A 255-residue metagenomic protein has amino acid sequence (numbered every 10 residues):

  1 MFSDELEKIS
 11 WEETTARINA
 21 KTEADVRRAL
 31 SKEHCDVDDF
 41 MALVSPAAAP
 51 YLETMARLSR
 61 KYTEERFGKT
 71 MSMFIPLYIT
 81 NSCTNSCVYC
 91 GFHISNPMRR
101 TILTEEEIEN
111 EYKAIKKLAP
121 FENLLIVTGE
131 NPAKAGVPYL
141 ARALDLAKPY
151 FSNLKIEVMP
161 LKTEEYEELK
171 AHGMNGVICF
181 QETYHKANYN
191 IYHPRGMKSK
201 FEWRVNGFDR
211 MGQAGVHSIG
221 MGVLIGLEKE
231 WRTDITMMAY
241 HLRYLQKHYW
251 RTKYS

Functional and structural regions predicted by a protein language model:
M1-F74, N85: Flexible, acidic/Gly-rich N-terminal and inter-domain linker regions that tether and position cofactor-handling modules
K32, S59, C87, C179 (+2 more regions): Conserved, mostly hydrophobic/aromatic
F40, V44, I75-L77, L125-A135: Glycine-rich, proline-tolerant flexible connector loops at the mouths of alpha/beta enzymes
M55-N96, L103-L124, N175: N-terminal pre-triad scaffold of radical SAM enzymes
M71-I75, E122-L124, L154-V158, V177-C179 (+2 more regions): Hydrophobic faces of well-ordered beta-strands that scaffold small-molecule active sites in alpha/beta enzyme cores
P97-N110, P132-G176, Q181-K186, R195-S199 (+2 more regions): Canonical radical SAM enzyme core domain
K116-L118, L169-G173, G212-G215, Y249-W250: Acidic (Asp/Glu)-rich catalytic clusters
N123-I126, E202-S255: Conserved C-terminal portion of the radical SAM core fold that forms the substrate/S-adenosylmethionine-binding
